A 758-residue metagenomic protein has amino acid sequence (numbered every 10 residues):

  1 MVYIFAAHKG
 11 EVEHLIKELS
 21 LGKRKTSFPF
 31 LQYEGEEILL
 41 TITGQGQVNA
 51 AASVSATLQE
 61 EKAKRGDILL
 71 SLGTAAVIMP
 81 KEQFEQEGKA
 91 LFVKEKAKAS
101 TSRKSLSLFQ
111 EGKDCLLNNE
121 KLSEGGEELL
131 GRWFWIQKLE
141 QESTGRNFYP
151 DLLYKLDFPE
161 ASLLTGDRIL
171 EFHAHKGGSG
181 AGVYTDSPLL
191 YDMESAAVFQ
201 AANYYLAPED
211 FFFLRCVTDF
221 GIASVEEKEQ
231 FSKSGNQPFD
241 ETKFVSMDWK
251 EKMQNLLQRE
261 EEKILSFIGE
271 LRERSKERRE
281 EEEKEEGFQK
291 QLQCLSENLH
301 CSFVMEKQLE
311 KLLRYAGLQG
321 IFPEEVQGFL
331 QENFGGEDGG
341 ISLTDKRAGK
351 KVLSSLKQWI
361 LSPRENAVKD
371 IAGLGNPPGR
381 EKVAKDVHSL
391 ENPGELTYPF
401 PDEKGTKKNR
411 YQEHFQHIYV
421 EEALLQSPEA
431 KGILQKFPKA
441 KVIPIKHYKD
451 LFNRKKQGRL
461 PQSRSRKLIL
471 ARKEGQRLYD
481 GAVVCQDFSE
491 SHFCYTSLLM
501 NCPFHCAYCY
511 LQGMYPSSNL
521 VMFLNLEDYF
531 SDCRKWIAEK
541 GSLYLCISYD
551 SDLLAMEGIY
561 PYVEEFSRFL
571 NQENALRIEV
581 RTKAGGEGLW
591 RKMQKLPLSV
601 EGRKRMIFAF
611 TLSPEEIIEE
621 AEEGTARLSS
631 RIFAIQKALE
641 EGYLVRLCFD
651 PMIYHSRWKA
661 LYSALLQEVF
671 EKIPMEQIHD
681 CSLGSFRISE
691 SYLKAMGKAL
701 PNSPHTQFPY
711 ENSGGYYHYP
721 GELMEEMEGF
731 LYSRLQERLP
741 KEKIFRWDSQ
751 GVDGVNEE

Functional and structural regions predicted by a protein language model:
M1-K23: Short, conserved "active-site rim" segments that organize catalytic pockets and cofactor/ligand binding
P29-K94, R103, G112, L116-E332 (+1 more regions): Glycine-rich phosphate- or other oxyanion-binding loops that anchor nucleotides, phosphorylated ligands
G394-E429, F670-E758: Auxiliary Fe-S-binding modules of radical SAM enzymes
K407-G458: N-terminal alpha-helical interaction blocks
Y448-L498, Q512-S517, V521-M522: N-terminal [4Fe-4S]-dependent radical SAM core
C502, C506-C509: Short cysteine clusters
G513-R591, K595-A634, L644-C648, D680-G684: Core AdoMet radical
R631-Y692, F745: Conserved C-terminal portion of the radical SAM core fold that forms the substrate/S-adenosylmethionine-binding
